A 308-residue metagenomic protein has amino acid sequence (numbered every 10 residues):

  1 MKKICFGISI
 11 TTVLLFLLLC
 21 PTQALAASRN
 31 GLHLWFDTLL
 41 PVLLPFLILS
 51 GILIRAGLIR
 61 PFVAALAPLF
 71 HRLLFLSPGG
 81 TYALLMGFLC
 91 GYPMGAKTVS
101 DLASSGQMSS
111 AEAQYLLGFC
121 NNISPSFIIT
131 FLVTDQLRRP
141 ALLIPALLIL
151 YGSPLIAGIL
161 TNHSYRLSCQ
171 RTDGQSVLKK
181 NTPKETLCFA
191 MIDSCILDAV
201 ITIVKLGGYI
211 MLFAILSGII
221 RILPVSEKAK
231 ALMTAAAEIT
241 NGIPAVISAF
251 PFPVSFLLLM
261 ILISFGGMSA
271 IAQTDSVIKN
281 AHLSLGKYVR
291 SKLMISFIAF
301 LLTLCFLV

Functional and structural regions predicted by a protein language model:
M1-I8: N-terminal membrane topogenic signal
I8-Q23, S28-I48, I52, L147-S226: Selected transmembrane alpha-helices and immediately adjacent juxtamembrane segments of polytopic inner-membrane
N30-T38, A64-F75, S100, S104 (+3 more regions): Short amphipathic alpha-helical coupling elements at transmembrane boundaries
L58, I192-I263, G267: Transmembrane helical segments that form the transport core of multi-pass membrane transport proteins
P68-G80, L84, Q170-A190, T234-T240: Juxtamembrane inter-helical linkers in multi-pass membrane proteins
L73-L137, M233-A249, F256-K279: Alpha-helical membrane segments and immediately flanking helix-loop junctions that form or couple to the substrate/ion
L102, Q107-S164, V277-L301: Membrane-core helix-loop-helix motifs of multi-pass transport proteins
L301-V308: Juxtamembrane boundary at the C-terminal end of a transmembrane helix
